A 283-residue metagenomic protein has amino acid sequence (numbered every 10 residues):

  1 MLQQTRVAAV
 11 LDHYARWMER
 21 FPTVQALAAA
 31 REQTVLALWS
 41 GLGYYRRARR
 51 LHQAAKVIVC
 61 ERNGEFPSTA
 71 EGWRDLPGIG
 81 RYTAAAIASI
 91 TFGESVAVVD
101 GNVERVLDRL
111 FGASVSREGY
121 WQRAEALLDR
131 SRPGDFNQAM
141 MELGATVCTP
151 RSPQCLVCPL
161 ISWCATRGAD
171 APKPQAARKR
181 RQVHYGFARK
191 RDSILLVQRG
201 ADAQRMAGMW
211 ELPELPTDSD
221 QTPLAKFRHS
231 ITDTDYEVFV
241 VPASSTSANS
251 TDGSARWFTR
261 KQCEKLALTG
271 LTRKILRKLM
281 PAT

Functional and structural regions predicted by a protein language model:
L2-A169: Catalytic cores of DNA base-excision repair glycosylases
A145-T283: Intrinsically disordered, low-complexity, charged terminal extensions of DNA damage-control enzymes
